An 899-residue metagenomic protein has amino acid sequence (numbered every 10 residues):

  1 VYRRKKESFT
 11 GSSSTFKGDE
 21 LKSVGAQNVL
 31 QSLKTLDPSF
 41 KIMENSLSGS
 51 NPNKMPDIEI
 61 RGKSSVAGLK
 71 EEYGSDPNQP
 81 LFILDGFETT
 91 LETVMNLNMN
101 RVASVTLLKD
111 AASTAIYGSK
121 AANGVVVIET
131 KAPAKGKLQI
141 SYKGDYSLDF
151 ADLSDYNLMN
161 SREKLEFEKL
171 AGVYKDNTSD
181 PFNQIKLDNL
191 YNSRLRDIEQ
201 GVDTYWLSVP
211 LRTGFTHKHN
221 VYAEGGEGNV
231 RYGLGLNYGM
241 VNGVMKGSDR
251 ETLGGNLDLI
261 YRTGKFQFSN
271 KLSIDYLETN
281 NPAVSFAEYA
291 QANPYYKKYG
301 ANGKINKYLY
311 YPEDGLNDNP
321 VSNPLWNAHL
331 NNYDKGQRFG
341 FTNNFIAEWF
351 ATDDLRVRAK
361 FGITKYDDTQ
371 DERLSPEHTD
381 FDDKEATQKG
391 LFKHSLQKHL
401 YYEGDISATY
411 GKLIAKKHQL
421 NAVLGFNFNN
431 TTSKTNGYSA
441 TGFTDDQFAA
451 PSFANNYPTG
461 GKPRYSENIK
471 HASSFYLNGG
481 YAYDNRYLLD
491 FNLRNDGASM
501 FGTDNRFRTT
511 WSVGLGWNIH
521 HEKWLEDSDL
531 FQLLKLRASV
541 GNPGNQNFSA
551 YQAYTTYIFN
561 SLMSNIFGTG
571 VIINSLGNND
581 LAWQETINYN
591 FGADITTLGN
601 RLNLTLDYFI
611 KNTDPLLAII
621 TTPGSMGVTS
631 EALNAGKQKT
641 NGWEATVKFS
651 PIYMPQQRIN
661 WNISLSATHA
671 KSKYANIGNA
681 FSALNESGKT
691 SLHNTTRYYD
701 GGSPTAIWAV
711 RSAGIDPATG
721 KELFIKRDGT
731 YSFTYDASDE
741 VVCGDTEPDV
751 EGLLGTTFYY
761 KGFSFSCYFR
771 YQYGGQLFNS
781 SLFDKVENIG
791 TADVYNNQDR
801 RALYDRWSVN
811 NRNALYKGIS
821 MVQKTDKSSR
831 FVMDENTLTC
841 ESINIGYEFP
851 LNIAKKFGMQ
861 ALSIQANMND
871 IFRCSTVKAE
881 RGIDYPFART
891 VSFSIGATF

Functional and structural regions predicted by a protein language model:
V1-N256, I260-R262, F266-S269, T342 (+3 more regions): Short, small/polar-rich motifs associated with maturation and membrane association, primarily at protein termini
L30, S630-K639, A683-I707, G744-L753 (+1 more regions): C-terminal extracellular loops and terminal segments of Gram-negative outer membrane beta-barrel proteins
F82, Y481, D716, F758: Short aromatic-centered micro-motifs
S141-E199, L633, I652-T746: Conserved small-residue
D180-D203, A287-W326, Y333: Acidic, glycine-rich flexible loop segments
T252, D258-Y276, N317-L374, A386-Y699 (+2 more regions): Extracellular/periplasmic, surface-exposed regions of secreted and cell-surface proteins
D745-F778: Glycine-rich, aromatic-lined ligand/substrate-binding cores of catalytic and carbohydrate-binding domains
Q772-S863, M868: Extracytoplasmic gating/loop element in the C-terminal half of outer-membrane beta-barrel translocons and assembly
